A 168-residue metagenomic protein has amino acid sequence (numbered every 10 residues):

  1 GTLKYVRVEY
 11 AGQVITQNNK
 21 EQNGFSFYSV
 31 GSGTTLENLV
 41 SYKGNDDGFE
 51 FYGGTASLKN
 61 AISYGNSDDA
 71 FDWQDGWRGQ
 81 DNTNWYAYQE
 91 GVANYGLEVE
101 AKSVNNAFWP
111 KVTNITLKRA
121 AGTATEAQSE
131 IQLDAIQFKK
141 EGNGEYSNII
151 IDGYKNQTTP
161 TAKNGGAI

Functional and structural regions predicted by a protein language model:
G1-I168: Extracellular beta-rich repeat passengers
